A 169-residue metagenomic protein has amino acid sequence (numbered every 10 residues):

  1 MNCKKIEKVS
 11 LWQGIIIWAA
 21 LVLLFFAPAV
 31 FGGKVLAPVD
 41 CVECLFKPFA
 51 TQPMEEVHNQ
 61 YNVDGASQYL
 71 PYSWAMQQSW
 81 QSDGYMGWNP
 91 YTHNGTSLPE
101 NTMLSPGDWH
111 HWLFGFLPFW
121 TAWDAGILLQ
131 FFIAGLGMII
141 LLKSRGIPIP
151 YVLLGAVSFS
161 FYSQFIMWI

Functional and structural regions predicted by a protein language model:
N2-I16: N-terminal membrane topogenic signal
K8, W18-L21, N101: Generic N-terminal initiation segments characterized by hydrophobic and/or small/turn-forming residues
W12-I16, A125, V152-V157: Hydrophobic alpha-helical transmembrane segments
Q13-P28: Hydrophobic alpha-helical transmembrane signal-anchor segments
L24-M138, V157-I169: Membrane-interface coil-to-helix junctions
I139-F161: Transmembrane-helix signature of polytopic, membrane-embedded enzymes that assemble or transfer cell-envelope glycans
